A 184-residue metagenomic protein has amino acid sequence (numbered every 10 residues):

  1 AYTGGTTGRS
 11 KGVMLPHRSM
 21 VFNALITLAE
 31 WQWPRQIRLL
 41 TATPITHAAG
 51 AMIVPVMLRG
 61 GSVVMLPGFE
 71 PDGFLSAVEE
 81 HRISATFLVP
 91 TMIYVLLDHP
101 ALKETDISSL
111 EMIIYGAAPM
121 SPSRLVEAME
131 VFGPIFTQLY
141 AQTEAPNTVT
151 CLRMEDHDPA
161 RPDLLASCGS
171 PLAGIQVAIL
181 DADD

Functional and structural regions predicted by a protein language model:
A1-F22: Conserved AMP-binding A3 loop
A1-Y2, R9, Q32-R38, A173-I175: Conserved pre-ATP/AMP-binding loop-to-beta segment of ANL
K11-M14, T41, S62-G68, T137: Short beta-strand->loop structural element characteristic of the AMP-binding/adenylate-forming
H17-R18, T43, H81, S123 (+1 more regions): Structural detector for helix-capping/boundary residues
V21-R38, T46-A85, H99: Conserved AMP-binding/adenylation subdomain of ANL enzymes
W31, L58, I83-L88, L97-D163 (+2 more regions): Gly/Ser/Thr-rich phosphate-binding loop
E70, M92-I93, M120: Alpha-helix capping/helix-boundary segments
L165-P171: Short Gly/Pro-enriched turn/cap motifs at secondary-structure boundaries
